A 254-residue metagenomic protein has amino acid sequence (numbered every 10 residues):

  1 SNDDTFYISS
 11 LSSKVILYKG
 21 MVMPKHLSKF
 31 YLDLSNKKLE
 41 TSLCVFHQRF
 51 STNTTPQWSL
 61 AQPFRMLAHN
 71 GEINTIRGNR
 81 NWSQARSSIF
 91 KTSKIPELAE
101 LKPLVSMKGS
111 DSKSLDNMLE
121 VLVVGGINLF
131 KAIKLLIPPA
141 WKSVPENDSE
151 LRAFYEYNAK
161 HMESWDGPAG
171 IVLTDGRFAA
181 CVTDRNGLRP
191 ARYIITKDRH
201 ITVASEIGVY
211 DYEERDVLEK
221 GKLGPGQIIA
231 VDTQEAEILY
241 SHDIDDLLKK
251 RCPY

Functional and structural regions predicted by a protein language model:
S1-Y254: Conserved short alpha-helical segments that host acidic/polar catalytic motifs at enzyme active sites
